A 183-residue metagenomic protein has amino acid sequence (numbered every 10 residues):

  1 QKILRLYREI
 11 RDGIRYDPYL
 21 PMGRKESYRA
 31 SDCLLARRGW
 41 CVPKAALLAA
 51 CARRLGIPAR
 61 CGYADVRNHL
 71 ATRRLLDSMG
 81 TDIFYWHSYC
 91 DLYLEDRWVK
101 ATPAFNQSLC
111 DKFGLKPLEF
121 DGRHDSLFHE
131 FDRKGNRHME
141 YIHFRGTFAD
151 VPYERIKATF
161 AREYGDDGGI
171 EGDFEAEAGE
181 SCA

Functional and structural regions predicted by a protein language model:
Q1-A36: Secondary-structure boundary elements
L6, R37-Y63, C90: Cysteine-centered nucleophilic/redox motifs
G13, C51-L55, N68, Y93: Mid-sequence acidic-hydrophobic segments that form the walls of catalytic/ligand-binding cavities or oligomerization
Y19, G23-R24, A46-A49, D77-G80 (+1 more regions): Phosphate/nucleotide-binding catalytic core
S31-D32, R60-D65, T72-R73: N-terminal start-of-chain detector that recognizes signal peptides and the immediate post-cleavage beginning
C33, R37-W40, D82: Secondary-structure capping and boundary motifs in well-ordered enzyme cores
V66-A183: His-Asp-centered catalytic microenvironments across diverse enzyme cores, prominently the transglutaminase-like
